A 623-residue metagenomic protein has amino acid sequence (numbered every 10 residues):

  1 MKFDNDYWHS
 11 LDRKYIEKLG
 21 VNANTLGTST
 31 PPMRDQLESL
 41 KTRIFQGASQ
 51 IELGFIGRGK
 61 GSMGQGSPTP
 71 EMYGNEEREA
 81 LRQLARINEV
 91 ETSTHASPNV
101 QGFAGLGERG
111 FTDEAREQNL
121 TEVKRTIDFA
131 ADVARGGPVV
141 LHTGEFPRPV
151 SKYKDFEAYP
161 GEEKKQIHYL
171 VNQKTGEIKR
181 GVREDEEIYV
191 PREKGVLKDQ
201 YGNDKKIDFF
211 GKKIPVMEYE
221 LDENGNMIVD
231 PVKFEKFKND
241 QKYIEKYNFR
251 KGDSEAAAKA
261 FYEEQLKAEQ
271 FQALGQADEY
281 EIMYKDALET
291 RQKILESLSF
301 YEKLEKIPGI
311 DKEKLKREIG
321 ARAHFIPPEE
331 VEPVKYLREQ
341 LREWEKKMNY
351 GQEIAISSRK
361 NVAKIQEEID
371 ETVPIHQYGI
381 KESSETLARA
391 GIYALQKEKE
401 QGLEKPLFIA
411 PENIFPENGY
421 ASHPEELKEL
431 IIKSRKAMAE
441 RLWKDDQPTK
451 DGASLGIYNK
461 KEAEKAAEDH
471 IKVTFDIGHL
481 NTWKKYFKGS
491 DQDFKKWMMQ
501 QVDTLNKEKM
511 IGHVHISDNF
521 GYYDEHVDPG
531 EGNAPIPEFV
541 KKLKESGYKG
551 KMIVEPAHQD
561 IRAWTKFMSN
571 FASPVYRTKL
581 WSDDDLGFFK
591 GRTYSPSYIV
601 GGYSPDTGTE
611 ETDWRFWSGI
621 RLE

Functional and structural regions predicted by a protein language model:
M1-L26, S39-T42, R86, Q101-D113 (+4 more regions): Histidine-acidic metal/acid-base catalytic patches
S29-M33, A48, I375-H376: Long, flexible, surface-exposed domains enriched in hydrophobic/aromatic residues that mediate membrane interaction
M33-E38, E76-A80, K124-F129: Short alpha-helical segments and helix-capping/turn motifs at coil-helix boundaries
R43-G61, G102, T474: N-terminal interaction/assembly modules
S49-Q50, E91, K549: Residue-level detector of anion-binding/catalytic polar loops
E52-E79: Glycine-rich, proline-tolerant flexible connector loops at the mouths of alpha/beta enzymes
G57-G61, S93-G110: A short glycine/small-residue-enriched secondary-structure motif
